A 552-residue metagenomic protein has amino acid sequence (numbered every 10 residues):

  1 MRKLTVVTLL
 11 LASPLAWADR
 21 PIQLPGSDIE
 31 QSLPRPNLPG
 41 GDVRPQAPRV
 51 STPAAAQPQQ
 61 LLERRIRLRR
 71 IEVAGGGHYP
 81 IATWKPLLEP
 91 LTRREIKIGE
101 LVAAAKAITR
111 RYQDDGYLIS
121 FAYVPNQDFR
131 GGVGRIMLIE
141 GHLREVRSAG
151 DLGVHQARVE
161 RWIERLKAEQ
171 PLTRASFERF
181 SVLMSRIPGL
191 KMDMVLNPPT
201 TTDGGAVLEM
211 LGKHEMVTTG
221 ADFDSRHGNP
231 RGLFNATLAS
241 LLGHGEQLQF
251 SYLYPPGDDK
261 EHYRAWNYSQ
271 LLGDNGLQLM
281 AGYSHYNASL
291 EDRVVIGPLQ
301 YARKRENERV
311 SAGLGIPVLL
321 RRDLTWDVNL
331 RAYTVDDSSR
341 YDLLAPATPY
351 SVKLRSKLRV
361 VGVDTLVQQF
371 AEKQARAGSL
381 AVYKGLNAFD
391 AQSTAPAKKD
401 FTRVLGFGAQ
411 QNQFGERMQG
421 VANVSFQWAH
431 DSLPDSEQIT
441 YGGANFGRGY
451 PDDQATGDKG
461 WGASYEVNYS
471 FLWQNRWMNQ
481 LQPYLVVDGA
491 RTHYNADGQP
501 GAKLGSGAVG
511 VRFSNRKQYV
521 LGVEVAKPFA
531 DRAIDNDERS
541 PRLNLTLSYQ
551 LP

Functional and structural regions predicted by a protein language model:
N37-Q60, R64, R69, G75-H78 (+6 more regions): Outer-membrane beta-barrel initiation region
A107, R179, R231, Y263 (+6 more regions): Transmembrane beta-barrel architecture of outer-membrane proteins
M192, V217-T219, L241-L248, D274-M280 (+8 more regions): Repeated loop/turn-to-beta-strand initiation elements of outer-membrane beta-barrel proteins
E215-R226, F234, G245-P256, R264-W266 (+7 more regions): Transmembrane beta-strand segments that form the barrel wall of outer-membrane beta-barrel proteins
D224-L233, L253-Y263, A455-D458, G462 (+2 more regions): Solvent-exposed loop/turn segments connecting transmembrane beta-strands in outer-membrane beta-barrel proteins
A236, V511-F513, Q518-V520, R539-P552: Outer-membrane beta-barrel "beta-signal"
D259-V367: Transmembrane beta-barrel wall of Gram-negative outer-membrane proteins
R340-N495, D531-D537, L543-Q550: C-terminal outer-membrane beta-barrel translocator/porin domains of Gram-negative envelope proteins and their
